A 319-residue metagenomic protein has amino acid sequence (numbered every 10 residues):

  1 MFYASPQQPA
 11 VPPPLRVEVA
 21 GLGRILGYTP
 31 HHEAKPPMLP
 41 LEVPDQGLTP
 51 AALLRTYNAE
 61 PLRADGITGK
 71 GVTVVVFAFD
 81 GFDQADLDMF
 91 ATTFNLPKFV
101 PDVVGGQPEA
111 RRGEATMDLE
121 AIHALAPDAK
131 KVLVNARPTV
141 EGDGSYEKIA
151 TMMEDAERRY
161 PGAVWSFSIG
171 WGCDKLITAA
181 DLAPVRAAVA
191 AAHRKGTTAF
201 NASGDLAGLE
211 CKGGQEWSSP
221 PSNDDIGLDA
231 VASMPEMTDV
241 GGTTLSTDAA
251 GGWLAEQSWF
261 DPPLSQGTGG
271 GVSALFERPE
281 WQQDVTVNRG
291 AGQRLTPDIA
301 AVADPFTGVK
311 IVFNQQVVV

Functional and structural regions predicted by a protein language model:
M1-G242, Q266-V319: Substrate-binding/charge-relay-adjacent region of secreted/lumenal peptidase catalytic domains
M237, T247-G251: Predominantly extracellular beta-rich ligand-binding scaffolds that present long acidic/polar faces for carbohydrate
A250-W253, K310-V312: Short conserved micro-motifs at the rims of enzyme active sites and ligand-binding pockets
G251-S273: Short, surface-exposed polybasic-and-hydrophobic patches located at secondary-structure transitions
